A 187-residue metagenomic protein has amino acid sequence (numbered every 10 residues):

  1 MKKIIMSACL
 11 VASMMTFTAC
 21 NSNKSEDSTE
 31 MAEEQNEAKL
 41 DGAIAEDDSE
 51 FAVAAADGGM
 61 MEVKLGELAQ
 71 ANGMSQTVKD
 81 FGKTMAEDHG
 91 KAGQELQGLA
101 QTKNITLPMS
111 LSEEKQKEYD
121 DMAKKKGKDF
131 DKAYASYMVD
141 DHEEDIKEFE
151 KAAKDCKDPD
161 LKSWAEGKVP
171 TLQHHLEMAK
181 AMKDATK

Functional and structural regions predicted by a protein language model:
K2-C9, M14-K187: His/Met- and acidic-residue-enriched segments that coordinate or traffic transition-metal cofactors and support
